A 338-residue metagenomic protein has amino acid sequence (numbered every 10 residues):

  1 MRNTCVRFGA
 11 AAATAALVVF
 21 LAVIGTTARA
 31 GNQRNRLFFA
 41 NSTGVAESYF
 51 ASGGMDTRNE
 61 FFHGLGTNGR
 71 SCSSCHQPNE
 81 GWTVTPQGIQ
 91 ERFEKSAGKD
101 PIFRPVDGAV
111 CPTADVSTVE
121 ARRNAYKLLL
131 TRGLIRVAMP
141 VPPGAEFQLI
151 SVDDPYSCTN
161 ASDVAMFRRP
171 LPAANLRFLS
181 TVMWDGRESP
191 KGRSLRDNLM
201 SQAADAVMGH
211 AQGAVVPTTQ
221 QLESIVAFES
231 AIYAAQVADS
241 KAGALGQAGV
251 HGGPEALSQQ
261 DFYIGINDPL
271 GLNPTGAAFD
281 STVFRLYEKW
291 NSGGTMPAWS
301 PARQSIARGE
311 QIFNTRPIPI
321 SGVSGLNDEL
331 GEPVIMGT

Functional and structural regions predicted by a protein language model:
M1-A13: Bacterial N-terminal signal peptides that target proteins for export
A12-V23: Bacterial N-terminal signal peptides
A28-T338: Periplasmic c-type cytochrome electron-transfer domains
